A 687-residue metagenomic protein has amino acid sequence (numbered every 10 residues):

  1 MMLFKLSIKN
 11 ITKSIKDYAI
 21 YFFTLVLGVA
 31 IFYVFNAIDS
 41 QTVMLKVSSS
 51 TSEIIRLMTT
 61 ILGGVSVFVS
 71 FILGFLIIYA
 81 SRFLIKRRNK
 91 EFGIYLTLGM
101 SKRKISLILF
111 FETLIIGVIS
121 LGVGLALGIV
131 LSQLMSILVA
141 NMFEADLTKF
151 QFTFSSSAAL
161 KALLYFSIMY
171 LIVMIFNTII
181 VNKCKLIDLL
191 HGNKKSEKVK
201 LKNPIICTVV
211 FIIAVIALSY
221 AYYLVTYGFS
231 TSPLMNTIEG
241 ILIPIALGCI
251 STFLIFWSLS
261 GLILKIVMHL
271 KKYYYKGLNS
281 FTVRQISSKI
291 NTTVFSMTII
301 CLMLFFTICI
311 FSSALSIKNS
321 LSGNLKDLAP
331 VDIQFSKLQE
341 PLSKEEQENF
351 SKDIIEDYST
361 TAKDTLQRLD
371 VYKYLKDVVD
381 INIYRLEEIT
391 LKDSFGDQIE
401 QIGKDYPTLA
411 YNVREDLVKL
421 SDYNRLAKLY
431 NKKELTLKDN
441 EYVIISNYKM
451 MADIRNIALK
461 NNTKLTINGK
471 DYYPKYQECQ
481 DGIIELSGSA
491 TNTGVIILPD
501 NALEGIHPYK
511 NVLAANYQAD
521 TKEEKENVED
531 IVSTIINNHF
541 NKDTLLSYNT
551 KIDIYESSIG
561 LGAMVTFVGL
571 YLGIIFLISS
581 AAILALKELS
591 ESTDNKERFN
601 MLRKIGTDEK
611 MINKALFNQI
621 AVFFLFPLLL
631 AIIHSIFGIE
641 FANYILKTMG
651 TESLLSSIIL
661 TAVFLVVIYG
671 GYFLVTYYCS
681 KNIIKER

Functional and structural regions predicted by a protein language model:
M1-K5, C184-V199, T593-D594, N682-R687: Short cytosolic juxtamembrane segments of multi-pass membrane proteins
M1-V29, E197-C207, F211-I213, W257-L304 (+1 more regions): N-terminal Sec/SRP start-transfer signal
I15-Y21, L109-L127, L163, S167 (+3 more regions): Selective transmembrane-helix segments that form parts of the transport pathway or gating/packing helices in multipass
K16-F23, V34-F68, L84-K86, I108 (+5 more regions): Peri-transmembrane interface segments
V29-M44, Y79-F83, I116-A145, A158-K183 (+5 more regions): Small-residue-rich transmembrane alpha-helices
A30-G63, L138, L224, S258-L259 (+3 more regions): Alpha-helical transmembrane segments
L325-A563: Nucleotide-cofactor and metal-assisted catalytic machinery
